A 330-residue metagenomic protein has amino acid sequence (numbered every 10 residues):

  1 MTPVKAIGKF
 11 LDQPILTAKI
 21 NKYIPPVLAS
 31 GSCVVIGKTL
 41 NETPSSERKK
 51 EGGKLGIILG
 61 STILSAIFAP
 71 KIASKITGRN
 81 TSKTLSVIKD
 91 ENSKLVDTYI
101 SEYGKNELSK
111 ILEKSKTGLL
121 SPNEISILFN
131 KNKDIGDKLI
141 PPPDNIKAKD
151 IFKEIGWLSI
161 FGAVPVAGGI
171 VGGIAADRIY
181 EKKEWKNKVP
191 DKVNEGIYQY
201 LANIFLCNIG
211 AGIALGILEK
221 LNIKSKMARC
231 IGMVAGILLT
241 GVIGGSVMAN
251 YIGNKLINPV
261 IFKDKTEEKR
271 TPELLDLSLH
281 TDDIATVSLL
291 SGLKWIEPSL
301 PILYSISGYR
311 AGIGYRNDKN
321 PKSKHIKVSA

Functional and structural regions predicted by a protein language model:
M1-A330: Glycine-rich, hydrophobic membrane-spanning regions of integral membrane proteins that mediate transport
